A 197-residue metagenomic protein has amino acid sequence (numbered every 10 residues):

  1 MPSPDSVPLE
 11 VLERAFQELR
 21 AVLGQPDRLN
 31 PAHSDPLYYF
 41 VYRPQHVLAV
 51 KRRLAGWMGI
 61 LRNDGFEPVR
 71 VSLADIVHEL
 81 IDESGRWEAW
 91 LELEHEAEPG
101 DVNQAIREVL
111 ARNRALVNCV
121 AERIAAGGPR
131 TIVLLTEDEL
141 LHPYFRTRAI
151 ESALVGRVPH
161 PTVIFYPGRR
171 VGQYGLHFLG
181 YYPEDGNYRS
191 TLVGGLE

Functional and structural regions predicted by a protein language model:
P2-F66: Glycine-rich P-loop/Walker A and Walker A-like loops and their local beta1-loop-alpha1 context in P-loop NTPases
L23-D27, A115-A126: Short, charged beta->alpha transition segments
D35-Y39, I132, P161-V163: Residue-level preference for the first positions of well-ordered beta-strands
Q45-A49, I76-H78, I106-N113, E139-P143 (+1 more regions): Short acidic, S/G/P-rich loop/turn micro-motifs used as interaction or catalytic elements
G56-R70, A153-V163: Structural alpha-beta junctions
V69-A115, C119: Long, charge-dense
G128-Y144: Conserved P-loop NTPase "ATPase switch" module shared by AAA+ and STAND
R146-E197: Glycine-rich, aromatic-bearing surface loops/beta-hairpins
